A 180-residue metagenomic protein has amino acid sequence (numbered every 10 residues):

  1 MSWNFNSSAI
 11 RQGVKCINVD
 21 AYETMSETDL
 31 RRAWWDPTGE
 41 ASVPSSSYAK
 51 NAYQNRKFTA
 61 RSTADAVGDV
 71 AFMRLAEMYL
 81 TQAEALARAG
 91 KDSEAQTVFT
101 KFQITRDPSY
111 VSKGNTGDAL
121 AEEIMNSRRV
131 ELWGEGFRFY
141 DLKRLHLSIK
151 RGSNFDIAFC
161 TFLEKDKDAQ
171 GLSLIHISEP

Functional and structural regions predicted by a protein language model:
M1-A9, E23-L174, S178: Acidic/polar-rich alpha-helix caps and helix-coil junctions
